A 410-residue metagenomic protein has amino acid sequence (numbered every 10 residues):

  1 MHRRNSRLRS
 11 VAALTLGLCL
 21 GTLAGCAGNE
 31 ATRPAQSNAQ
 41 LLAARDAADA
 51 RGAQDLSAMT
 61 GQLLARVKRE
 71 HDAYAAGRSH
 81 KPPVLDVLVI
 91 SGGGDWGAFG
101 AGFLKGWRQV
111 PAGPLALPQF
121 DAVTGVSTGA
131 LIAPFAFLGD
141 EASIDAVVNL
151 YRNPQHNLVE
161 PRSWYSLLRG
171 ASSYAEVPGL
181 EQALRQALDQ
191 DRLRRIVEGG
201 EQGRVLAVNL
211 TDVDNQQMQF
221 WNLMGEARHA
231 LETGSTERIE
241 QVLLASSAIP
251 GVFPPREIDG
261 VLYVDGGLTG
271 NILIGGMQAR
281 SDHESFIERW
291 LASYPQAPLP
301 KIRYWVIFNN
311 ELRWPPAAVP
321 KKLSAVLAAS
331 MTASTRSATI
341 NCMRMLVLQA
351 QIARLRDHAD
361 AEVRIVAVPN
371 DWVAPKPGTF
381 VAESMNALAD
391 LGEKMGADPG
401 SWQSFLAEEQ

Functional and structural regions predicted by a protein language model:
H2-T15: Bacterial N-terminal signal peptides that target proteins for export
A12-T15, C26-E30: Intrinsically disordered, low-structural-confidence terminal and linker regions
L18: Zn2+-dependent metallopeptidase catalytic domains
G21-G25: C-terminal motif of bacterial Sec signal peptides marking the signal peptidase cleavage site
A27-D121, F137-Q410: Patatin-like phospholipase
W96, T124-G129: Gly/Ala-rich beta-loop-alpha elbow adjacent to hydrolase catalytic centers
I132-F135: Hydrolases whose catalytic domains are alpha/beta-hydrolase-1, hotdog thioesterase, or metallo-beta-lactamase-like
